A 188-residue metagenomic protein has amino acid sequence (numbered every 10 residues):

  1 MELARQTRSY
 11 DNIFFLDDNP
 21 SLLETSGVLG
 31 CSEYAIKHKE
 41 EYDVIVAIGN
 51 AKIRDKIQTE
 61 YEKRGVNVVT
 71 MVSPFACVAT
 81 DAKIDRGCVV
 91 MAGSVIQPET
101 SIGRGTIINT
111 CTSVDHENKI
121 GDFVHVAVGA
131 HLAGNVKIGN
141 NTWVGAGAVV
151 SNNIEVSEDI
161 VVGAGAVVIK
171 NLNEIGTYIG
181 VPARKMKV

Functional and structural regions predicted by a protein language model:
M1-A4: Glycine-rich adenosine-cofactor-binding loop
T7-E24: NAD(P)-binding Rossmann-fold cofactor-contacting core
R8-S9, E62-V66, K170: Short helix-capping segments at alpha-helix termini
I13, Y42-D43, R86: Conserved acidic residues
P20-C77: Phosphate-bearing ligand-interacting subdomains that bind or position ATP/ADP/UDP/GDP/NAD(P) or nucleotide-linked
T70-M186: Structural signal for interior beta-strand "rungs" in well-ordered beta-sheet cores of soluble enzyme domains
